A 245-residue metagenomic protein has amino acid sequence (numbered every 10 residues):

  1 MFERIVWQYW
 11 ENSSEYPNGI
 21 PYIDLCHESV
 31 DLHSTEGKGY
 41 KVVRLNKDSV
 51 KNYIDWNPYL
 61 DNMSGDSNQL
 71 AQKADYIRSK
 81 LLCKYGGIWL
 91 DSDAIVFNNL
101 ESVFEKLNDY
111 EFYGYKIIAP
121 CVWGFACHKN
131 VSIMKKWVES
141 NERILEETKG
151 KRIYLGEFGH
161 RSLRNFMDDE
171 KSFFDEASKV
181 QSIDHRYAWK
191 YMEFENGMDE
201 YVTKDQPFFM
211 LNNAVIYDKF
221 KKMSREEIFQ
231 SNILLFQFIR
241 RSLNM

Functional and structural regions predicted by a protein language model:
M1-A74, S92-M245: Glycosyltransferase-associated regions of secretory-pathway enzymes, highlighting luminal stem/catalytic domains
D75-G86: Small-residue hinge/turn detector
I88-L90: Short aromatic-hydrophobic micro-motifs that form the base-stacking/packing surface for donor nucleotide recognition
